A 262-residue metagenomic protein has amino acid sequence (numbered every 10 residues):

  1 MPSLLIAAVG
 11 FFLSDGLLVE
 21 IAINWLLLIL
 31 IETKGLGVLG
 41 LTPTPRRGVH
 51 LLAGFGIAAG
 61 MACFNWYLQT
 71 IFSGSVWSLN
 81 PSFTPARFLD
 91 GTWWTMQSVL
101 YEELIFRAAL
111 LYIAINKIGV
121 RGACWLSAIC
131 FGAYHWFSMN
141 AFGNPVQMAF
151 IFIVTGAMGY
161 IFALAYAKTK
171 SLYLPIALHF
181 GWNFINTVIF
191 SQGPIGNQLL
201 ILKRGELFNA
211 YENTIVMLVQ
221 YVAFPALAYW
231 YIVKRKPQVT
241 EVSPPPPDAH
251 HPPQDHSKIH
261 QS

Functional and structural regions predicted by a protein language model:
P2-I31, L41, V49-A53, P85-D90 (+1 more regions): Alpha-helical transmembrane segments in multi-pass membrane proteins
E20-I29, W94-L100, G159-Y160, V219-Y231: Hydrophobic cores of alpha-helical transmembrane segments in multi-pass inner/ER membrane proteins, independent
L36-I105, L111, I115-K117, H256-S262: Juxtamembrane helix-loop-helix connectors linking adjacent transmembrane helices in multi-pass membrane enzymes
L51-G56, F88-L89, R121-L126, A149-I153 (+2 more regions): Hydrophobic alpha-helical transmembrane segments
F72, F180-S262: C-terminal membrane module of polytopic membrane proteins
V99, V120-W136, T155-G156: Small-polar-interrupted transmembrane alpha-helices in polytopic inner-membrane proteins
Y101-L126, A141, L164-S171: Membrane-interface helix/loop boundary segments of multi-pass membrane proteins
M148-E206: Functionally important transmembrane alpha-helices
